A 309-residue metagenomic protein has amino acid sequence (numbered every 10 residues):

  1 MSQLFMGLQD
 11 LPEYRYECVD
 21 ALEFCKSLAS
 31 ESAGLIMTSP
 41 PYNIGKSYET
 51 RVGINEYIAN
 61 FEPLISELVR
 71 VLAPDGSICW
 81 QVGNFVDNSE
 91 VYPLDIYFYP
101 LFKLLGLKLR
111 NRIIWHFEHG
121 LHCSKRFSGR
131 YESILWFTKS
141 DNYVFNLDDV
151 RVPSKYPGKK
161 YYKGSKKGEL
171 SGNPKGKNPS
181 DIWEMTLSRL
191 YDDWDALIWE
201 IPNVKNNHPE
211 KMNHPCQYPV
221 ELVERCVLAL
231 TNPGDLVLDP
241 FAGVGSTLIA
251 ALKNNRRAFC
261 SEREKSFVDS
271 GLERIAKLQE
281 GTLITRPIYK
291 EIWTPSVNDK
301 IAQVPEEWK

Functional and structural regions predicted by a protein language model:
M1-S270, Q303-K309: Core catalytic lobe of class I
C18-E23, I288-V297: Conserved SAM/SAH-binding loop
D148-R151, T282-I292: Short, flexible loop/turn segments with low-complexity composition
G245, T285, T294-S296, P305: Serine/threonine-rich low-complexity intrinsically disordered regions
L272-T282: C-terminal helical cap(s) of enzyme catalytic domains, especially alpha/beta-barrels
